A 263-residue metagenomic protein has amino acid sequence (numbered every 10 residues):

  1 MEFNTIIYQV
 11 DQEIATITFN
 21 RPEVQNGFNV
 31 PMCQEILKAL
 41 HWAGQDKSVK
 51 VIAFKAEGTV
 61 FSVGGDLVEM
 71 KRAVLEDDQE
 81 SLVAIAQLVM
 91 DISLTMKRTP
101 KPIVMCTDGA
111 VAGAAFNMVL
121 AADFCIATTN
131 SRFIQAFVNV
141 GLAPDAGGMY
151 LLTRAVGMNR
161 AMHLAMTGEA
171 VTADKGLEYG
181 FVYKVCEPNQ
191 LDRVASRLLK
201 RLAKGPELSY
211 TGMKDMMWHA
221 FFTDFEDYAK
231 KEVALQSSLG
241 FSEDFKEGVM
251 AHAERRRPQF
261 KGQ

Functional and structural regions predicted by a protein language model:
M1-E57, L94: Conserved CoA-thioester-binding segment of acyl-CoA-metabolizing enzymes
E2-F3, M250-Q263: Terminal low-complexity tails and localization/encapsulation signals of metabolic enzymes
I17, R21, I36, F54 (+6 more regions): Terminal peptide-recognition signature
M32-I36, I85-L88, M118, L191 (+1 more regions): Hydrophobic alpha-helical membrane-association signature
A56-L94, V111: Glycine- (often His-adjacent) and acidic-residue-rich active-site loop that binds/positions the CoA thioester
L94-Y210, A234-S242, E247-M250, R256: Crotonase-fold acyl-CoA enzyme core
K214-T223: Short, charged, surface-exposed hinge/linker loops at domain edges that act as mobile lids or interdomain connectors
